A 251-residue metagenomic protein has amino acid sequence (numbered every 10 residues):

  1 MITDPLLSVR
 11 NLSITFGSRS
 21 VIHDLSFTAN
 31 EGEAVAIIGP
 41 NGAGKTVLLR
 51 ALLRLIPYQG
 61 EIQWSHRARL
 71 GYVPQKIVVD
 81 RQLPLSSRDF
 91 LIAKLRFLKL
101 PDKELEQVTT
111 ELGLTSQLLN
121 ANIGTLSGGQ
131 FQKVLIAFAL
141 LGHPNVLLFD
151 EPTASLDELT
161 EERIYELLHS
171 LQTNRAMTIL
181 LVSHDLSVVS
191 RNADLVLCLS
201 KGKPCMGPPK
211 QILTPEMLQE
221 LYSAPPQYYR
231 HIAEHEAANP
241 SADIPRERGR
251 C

Functional and structural regions predicted by a protein language model:
D102-L118: Conserved ABC ATPase "signature" region
N122-L126: Conserved ABC ATPase signature
L147-E151: Catalytic Walker B motif of ABC-type/P-loop ATPase nucleotide-binding domains
E158-T160: Helix N-cap at the start of a conserved alpha-helix in ABC-type nucleotide-binding domains
S183-H184: H-loop/switch region of ABC-family ATPase nucleotide-binding domains
L195-P209: H-loop (His-switch) and adjacent beta-strand-loop-beta switch element of ABC-type ATPase nucleotide-binding domains
T214-E216, L221-C251: ABC ATPase nucleotide-binding domains
